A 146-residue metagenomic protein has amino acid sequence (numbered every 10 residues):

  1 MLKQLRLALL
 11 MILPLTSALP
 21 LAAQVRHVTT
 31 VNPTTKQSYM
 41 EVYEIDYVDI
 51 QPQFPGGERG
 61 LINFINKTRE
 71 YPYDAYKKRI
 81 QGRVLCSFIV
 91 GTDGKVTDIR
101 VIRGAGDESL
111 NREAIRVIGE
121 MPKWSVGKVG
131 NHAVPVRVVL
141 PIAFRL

Functional and structural regions predicted by a protein language model:
L2-L10, P20-L146: Charge-biased low-complexity segments
I12-L15: Repetitive helical segments and hydrophobic/amphipathic motifs
